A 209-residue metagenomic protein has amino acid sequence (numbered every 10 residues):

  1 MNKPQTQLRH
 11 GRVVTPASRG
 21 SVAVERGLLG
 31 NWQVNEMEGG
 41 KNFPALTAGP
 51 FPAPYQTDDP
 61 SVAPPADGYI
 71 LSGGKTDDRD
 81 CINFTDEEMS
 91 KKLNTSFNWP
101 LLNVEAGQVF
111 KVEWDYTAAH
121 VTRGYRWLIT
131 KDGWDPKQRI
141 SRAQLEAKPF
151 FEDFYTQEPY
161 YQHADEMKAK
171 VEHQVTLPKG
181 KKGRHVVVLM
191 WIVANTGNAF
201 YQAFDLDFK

Functional and structural regions predicted by a protein language model:
M1-Q138: N-terminal "mature-chain" segments and other terminal, solvent-exposed stretches
E105-G107, K168, K182: Short coil/turn motifs at beta-sheet boundaries
Q108-F110, V121-R123, V171, H185 (+1 more regions): Residues that flank catalytic or metal-binding motifs in active/ligand-binding sites
R126-T130, P178-T196: Internal, hydrophobic beta-strand segments that form the core of beta-sheet-rich folds
D132-E172: Exoplasmic/lumenal beta-rich domain surfaces
A169-K181: Short, hydrophobic beta-strand segments
A199-K209: Short beta-strand elements
